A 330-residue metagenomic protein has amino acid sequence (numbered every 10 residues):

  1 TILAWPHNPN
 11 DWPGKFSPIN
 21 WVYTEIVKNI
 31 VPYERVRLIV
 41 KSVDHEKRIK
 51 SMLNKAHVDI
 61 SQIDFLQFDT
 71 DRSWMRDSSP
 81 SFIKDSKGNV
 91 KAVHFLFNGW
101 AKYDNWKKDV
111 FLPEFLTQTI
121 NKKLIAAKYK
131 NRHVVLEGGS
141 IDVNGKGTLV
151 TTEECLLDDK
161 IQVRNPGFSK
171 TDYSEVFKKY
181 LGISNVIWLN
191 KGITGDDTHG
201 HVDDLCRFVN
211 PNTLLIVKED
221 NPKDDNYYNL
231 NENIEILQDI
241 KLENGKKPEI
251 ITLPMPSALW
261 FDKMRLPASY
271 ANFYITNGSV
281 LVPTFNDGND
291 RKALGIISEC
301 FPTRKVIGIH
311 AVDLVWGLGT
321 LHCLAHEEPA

Functional and structural regions predicted by a protein language model:
T1-A330: The feature marks the mature, well-folded catalytic cores of soluble enzymes
